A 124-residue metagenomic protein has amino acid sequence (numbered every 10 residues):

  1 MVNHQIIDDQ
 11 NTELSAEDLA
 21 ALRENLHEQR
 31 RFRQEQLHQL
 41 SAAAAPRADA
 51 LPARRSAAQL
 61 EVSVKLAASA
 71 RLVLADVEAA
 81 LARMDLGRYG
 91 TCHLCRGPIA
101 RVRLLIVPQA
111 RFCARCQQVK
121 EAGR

Functional and structural regions predicted by a protein language model:
M1-L86, R124: Interaction interfaces in information-processing and related assembly proteins
A70, I106-Q109: Short, conserved glycine- and acidic-residue-centered signature motifs in active-site or ligand-binding loops
M84-L86, L94-R103: Membrane-proximal amphipathic alpha-helices
Y89, A110: Residues immediately within or flanking Cys/His clusters that coordinate Zn2+ in small zinc-binding modules
C92-C95, C113-C116: Short cysteine-rich clusters marking metal-coordination/redox-active sites
I99-A100, Q118-E121: Short functional micro-motifs and their immediate structural scaffolds
V102-I106, G123-R124: Short Cys/His-rich "knuckle" micro-motifs
C113, E121-A122: Residue-level marker of structural boundaries
